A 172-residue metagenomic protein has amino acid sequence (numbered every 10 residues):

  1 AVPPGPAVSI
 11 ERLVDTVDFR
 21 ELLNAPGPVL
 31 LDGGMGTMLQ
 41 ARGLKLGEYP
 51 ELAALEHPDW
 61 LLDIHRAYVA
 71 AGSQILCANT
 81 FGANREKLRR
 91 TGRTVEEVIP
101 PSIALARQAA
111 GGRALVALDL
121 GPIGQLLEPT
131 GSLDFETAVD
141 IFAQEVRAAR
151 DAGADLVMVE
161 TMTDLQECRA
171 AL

Functional and structural regions predicted by a protein language model:
P3-L172: Domain-level signal for soluble alpha/beta catalytic cores
